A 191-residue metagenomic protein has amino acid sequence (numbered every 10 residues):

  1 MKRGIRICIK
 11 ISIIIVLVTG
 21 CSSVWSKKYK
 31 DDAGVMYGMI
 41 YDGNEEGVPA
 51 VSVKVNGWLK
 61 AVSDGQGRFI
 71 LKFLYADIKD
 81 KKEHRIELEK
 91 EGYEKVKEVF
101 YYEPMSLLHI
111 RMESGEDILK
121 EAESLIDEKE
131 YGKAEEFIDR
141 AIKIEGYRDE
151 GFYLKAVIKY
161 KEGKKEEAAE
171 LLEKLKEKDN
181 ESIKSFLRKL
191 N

Functional and structural regions predicted by a protein language model:
S22-Y29, V99-E121: Extracellular beta-sheet/turn segments enriched in Thr/Pro/Gly and aliphatic residues
A33-P49, I126-D127: Structural motif
S52-A61, K143-I144: Short amphipathic beta-strand segments in non-cytosolic proteins
W58-F73: Short, acidic Ser/Thr/Gly-rich low-complexity loop/linker segments typical of extracellular and cell-surface proteins
K79-V99, K161: A short, solvent-exposed loop/turn motif at the edges and junctions of modular extracellular/periplasmic domains
E116-E145: Alpha-helical segment of the N-proximal tetratricopeptide repeat
G146, N180-E181: Short coil turns that delineate tetratricopeptide repeat
